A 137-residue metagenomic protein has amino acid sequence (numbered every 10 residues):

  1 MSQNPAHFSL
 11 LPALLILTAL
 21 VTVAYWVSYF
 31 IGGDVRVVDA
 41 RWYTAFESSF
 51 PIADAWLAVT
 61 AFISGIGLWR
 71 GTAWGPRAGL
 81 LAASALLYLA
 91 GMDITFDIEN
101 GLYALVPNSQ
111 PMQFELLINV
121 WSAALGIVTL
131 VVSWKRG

Functional and structural regions predicted by a protein language model:
M1-G137: Topology signature of small-to-medium multi-pass alpha-helical membrane proteins
